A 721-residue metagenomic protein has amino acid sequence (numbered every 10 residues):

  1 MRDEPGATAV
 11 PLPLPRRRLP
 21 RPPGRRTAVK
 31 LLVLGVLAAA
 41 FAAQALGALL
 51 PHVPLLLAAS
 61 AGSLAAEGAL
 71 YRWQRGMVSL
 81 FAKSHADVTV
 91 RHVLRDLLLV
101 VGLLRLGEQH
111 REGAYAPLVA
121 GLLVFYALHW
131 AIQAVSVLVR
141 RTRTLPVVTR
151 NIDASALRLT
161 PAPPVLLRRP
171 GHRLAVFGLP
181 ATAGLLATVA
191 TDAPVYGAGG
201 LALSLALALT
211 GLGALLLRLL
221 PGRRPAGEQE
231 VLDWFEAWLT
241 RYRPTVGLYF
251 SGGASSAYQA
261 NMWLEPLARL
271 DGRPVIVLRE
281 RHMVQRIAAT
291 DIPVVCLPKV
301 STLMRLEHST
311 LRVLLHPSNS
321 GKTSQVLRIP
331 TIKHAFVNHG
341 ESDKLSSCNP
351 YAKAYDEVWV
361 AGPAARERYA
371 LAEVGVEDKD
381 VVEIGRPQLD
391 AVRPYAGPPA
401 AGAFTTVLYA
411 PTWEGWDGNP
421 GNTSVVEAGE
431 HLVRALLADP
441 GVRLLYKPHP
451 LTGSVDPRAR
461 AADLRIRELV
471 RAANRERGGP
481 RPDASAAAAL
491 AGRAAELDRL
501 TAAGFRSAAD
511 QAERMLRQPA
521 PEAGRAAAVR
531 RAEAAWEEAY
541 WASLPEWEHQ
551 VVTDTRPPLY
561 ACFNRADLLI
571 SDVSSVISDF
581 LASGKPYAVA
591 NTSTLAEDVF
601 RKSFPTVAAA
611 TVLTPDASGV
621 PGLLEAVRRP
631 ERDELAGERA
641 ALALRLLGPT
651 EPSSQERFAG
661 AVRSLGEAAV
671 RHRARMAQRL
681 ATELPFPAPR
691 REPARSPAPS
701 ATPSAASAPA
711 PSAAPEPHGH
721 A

Functional and structural regions predicted by a protein language model:
P11-D87, V101, H110-M304, R663 (+2 more regions): N-terminal pre-catalytic "stem/leader" segment of glycosyltransferase-like enzymes
V124, Y249-V392: Active-site and donor-binding regions of nucleotide-sugar-utilizing enzymes
S204-L209, A214-E230, A354-E427, K447-D456: A nucleotide-sugar donor-handling region in carbohydrate enzymes
A254-G272, D390-W536, L647-E656, R673-P685 (+1 more regions): Conserved catalytic-core segment of nucleotide-activated headgroup transferases in glycan assembly
R305-S309, R556-R565: Short acidic alpha-helix that forms the nucleotide-activated donor recognition element in Leloir-type transferases
L311, N564-S574: Acidic donor-binding loop of glycosyltransferase active sites
L516-A520, A528, S575-L646: Catalytic binding pocket for nucleotide-activated donors in carbohydrate/polymer assembly enzymes
G622-A721: C-terminal amphipathic helix plus adjacent low-complexity, charged tail appended to glycosyltransferase catalytic
